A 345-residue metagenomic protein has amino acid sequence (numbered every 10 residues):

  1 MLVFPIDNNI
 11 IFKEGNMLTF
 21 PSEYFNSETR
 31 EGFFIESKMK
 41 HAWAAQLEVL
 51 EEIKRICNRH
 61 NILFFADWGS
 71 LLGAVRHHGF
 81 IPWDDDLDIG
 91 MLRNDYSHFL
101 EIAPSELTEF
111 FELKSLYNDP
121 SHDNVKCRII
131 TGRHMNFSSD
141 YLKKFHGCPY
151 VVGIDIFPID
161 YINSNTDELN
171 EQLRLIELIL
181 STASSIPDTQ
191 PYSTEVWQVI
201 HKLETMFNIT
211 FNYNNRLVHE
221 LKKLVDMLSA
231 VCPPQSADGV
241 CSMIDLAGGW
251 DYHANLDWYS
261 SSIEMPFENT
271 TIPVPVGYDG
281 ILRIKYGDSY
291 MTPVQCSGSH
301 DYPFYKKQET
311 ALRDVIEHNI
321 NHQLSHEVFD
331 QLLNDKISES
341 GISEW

Functional and structural regions predicted by a protein language model:
M1-K13: Short, positively charged and aromatic/hydrophobic N-terminal segments
F12-F33: N-terminal flexible segment immediately upstream of the FAD-binding catalytic core in FAD-dependent oxidoreductases
L18-Y24, F64-S70, L246-Y252: Short, functional N-terminal and low-complexity linear motifs
Y24-N26, F34-N58, L100-S164, L180-Y286 (+1 more regions): Conserved catalytic core of two-metal-ion nucleotidyltransferases
K54-L87, M91-S97, D257, I284-K285: Active-site nucleotide-donor binding segment shared across nucleotidyl transfer reactions
N165-E171: A short secondary-structure junction signal
Q172-L173, Y278: Secondary-structure transition/turn motif
I176-E177: A contiguous, mid-domain pocket- or channel-lining segment that forms the substrate-recognition surface
